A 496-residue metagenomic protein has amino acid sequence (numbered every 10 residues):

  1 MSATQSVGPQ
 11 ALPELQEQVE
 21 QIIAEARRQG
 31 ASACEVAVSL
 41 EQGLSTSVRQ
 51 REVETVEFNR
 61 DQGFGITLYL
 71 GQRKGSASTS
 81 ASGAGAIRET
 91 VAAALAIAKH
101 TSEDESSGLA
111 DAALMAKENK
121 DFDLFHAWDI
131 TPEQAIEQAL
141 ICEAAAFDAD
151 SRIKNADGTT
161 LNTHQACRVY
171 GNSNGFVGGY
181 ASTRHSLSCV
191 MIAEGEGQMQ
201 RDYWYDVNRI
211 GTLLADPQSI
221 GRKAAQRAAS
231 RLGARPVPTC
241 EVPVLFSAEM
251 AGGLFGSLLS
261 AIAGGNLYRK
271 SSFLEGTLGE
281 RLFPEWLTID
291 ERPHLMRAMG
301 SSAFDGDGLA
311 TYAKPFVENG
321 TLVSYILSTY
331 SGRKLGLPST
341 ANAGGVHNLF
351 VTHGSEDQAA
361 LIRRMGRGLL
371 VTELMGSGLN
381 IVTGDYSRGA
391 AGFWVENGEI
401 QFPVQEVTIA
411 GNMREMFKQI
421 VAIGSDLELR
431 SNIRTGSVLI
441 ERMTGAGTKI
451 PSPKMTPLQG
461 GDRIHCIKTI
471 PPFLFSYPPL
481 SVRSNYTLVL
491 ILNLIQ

Functional and structural regions predicted by a protein language model:
M1-S45, E89-Y180, L214-G252, A360: Acidic low-complexity segments
S6-Q42, I262-P293, G345-G368: Short, compositionally biased leader-like segments
L44-K99: N-terminal alpha-helical targeting/anchoring segments
E57-L70, G178-V207, E318, A390-N397: Short beta-strand elements
N119, G221, E275-I467: Dual-mode signal for accessory low-complexity, basic/Gly-rich regions
F473-Y477, Y486: Aromatic (phenylalanine/tyrosine) cluster motif
N493-L494: Short, intrinsically disordered C-terminal tails of secreted or membrane-associated proteins
